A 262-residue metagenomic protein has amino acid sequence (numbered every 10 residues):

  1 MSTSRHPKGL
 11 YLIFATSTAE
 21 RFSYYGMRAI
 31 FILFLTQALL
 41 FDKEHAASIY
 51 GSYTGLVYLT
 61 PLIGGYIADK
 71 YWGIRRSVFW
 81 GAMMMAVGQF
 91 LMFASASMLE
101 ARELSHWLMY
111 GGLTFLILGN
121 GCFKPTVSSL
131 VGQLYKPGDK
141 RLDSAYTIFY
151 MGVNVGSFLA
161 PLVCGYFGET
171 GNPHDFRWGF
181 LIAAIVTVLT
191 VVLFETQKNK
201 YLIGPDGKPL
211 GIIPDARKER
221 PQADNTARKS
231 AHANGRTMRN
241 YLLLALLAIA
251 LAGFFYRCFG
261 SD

Functional and structural regions predicted by a protein language model:
M1-K8, P137-G138, G165-D262: Intracellular loop-helix junctions on the cytosolic face of multi-pass helical membrane proteins
M1-Y24, E100-W107: Cytosolic juxtamembrane N-terminal segment immediately preceding the first transmembrane helix of multi-pass
T18, G88, R102-F123: Hydrophobic core of transmembrane alpha-helices in multi-pass small-molecule transporters, especially MFS/SLC-type
A29-I49, E169, F259-D262: Short amphipathic helix-loop junctions that connect adjacent transmembrane helices in Major Facilitator Superfamily/SLC
L35-T36, I67-Y71, L99, V163-P173: Interfacial helix-cap and linker-helix signal at transmembrane-aqueous boundaries of multi-pass secondary transporters
G51-K70, A86, K124, F158-A160: Central cavity-lining transmembrane alpha-helices of secondary-active solute carriers, predominantly the Major
L56-V57, R141-E169, I182-T190: Glycine-rich segments within core transmembrane alpha-helices of 12-TM secondary carriers
W80-L104: C-terminal ends and interior cores of transmembrane alpha-helices in multi-pass membrane transporters/permeases
